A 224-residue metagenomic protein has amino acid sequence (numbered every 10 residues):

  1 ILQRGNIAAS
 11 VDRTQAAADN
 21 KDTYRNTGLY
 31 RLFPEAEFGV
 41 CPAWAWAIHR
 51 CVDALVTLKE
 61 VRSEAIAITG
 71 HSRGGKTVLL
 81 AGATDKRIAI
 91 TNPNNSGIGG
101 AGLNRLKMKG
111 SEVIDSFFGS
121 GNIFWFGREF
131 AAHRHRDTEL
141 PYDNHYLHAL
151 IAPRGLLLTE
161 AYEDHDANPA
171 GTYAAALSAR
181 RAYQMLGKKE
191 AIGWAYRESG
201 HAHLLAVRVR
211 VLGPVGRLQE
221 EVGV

Functional and structural regions predicted by a protein language model:
I1-T57, G100, N104-R105: Cap/lid segment of the alpha/beta-hydrolase catalytic domain
A8, T14-A18, R73-G75, G97-G99 (+2 more regions): Solvent-exposed loop/turn segments at secondary-structure junctions within structured extracellular/periplasmic domains
R31-F38, V113-T138: Surface-exposed acidic, glycine/proline-enriched linker/cap segments that occur as 15-30-residue helix-coil
E60-S72: Alpha/beta-hydrolase fold nucleophile elbow
T69, N94-N95, T159, R197: Alpha/beta-hydrolase-fold catalytic nucleophile elbow
G70-A81: Glycine-rich nucleophile elbow surrounding the catalytic serine of serine-hydrolase chemistry
L79-R128: Hydrolase active-site cap/lid region
K86, W125-G127, E139, Y146 (+1 more regions): Alpha/beta-hydrolase-fold serine-hydrolase catalytic core, especially in secreted/extracellular enzymes
